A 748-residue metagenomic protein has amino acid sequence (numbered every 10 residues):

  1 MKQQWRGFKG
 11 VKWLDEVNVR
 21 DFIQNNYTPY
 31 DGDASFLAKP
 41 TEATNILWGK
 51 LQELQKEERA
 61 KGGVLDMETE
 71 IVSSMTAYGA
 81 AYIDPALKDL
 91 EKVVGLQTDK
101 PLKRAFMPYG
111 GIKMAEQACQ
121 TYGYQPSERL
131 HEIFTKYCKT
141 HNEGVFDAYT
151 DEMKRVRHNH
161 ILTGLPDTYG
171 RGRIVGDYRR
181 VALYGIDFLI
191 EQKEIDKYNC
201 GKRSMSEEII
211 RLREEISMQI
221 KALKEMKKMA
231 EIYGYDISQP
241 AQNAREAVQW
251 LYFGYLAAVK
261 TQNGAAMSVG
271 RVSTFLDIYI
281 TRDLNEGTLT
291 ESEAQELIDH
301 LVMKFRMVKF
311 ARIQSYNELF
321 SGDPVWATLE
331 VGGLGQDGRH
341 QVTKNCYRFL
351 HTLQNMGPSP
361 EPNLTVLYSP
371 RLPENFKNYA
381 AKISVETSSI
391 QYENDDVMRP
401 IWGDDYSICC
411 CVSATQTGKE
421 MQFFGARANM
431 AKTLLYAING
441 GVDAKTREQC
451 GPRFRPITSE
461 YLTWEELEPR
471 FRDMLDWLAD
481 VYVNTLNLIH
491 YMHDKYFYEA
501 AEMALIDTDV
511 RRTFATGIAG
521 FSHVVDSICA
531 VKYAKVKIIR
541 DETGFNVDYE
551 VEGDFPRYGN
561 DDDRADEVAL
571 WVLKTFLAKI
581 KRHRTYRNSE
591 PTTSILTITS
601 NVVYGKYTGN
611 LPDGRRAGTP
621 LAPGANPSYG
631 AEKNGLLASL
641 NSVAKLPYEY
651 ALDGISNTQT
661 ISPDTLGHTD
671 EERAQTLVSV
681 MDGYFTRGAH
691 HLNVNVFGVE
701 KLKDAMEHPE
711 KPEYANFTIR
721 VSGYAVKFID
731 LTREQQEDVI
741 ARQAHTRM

Functional and structural regions predicted by a protein language model:
K2-M748: Conserved catalytic cores of very large enzyme subunits
